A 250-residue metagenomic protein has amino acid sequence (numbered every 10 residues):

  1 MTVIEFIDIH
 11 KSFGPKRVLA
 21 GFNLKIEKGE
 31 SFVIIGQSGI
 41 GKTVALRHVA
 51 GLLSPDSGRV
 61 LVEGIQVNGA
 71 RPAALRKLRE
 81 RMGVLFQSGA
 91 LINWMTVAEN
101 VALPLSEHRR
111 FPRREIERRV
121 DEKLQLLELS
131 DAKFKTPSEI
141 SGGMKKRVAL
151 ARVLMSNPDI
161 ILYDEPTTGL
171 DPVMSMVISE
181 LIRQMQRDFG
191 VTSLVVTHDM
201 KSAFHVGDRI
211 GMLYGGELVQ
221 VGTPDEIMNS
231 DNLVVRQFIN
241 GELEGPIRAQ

Functional and structural regions predicted by a protein language model:
A50: Helix-to-loop junction immediately C-terminal to a conserved catalytic motif
I65-Q66, R113-D131: Conserved ABC ATPase "signature" region
W94-L103: Short coil-to-helix segment of the ABC ATPase nucleotide-binding domain corresponding to the Q-loop/switch region
T136-I140, M144: Conserved ABC ATPase signature
M155-D159: A short, proline-enriched helix->beta-strand linker immediately N-terminal to the Walker B motif in ABC-type P-loop
I161-D164: Catalytic Walker B motif of ABC-type/P-loop ATPase nucleotide-binding domains
